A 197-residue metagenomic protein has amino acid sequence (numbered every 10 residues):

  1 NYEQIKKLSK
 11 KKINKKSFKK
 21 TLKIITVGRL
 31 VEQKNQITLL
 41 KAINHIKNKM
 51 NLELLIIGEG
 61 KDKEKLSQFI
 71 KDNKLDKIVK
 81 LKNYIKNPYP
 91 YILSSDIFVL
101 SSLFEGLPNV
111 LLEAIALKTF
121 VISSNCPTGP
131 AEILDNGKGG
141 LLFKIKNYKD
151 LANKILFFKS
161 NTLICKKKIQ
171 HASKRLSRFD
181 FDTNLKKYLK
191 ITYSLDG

Functional and structural regions predicted by a protein language model:
N1-K20: Acidic anion/phosphate-binding donor-loop and adjacent secondary structure in glycosyltransferase catalytic cores
L22, T26-H45, K61-S67, N109 (+1 more regions): A conserved mid-protein helix/loop that constitutes part of the nucleotide-sugar donor-binding site
Y84, L103: Aromatic "clamp/platform" in nucleotide-sugar-dependent glycosyltransferases that forms part of the donor/acceptor
E113, C126-G137, L141-L142: Short acidic/histidine- and often glycine-rich active-site loop of Leloir-type glycosyltransferases that engages
F120-S124: Short hydrophobic beta-strand element within catalytic cores of glycosyltransferases and related nucleotide-activated
N136-G137, L141-Y148, F157-T162: Conserved acidic donor-binding segment of nucleotide-sugar-dependent glycosyltransferases
D150, F157, I164-R178, K190: A short, well-ordered alpha-helix in the C-terminal region of glycosyltransferases
F181-G197: C-terminal alpha-helical cap of glycosyltransferases
